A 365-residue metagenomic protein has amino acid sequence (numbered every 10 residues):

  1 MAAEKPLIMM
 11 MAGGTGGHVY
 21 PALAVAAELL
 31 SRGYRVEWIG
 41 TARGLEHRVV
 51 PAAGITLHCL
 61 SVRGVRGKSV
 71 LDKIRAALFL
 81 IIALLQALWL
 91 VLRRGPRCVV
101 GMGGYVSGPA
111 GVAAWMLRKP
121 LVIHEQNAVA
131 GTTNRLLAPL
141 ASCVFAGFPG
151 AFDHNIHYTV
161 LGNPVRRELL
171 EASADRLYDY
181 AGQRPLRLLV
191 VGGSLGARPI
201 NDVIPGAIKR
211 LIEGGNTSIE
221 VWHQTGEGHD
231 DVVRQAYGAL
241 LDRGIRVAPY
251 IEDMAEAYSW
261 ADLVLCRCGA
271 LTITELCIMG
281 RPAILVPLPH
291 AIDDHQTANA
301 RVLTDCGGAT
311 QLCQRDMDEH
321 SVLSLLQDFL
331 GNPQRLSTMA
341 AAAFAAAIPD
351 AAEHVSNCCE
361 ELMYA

Functional and structural regions predicted by a protein language model:
K5-G13, L30-I82, E227-H229, C313-R315: Conserved nucleotide-sugar phosphate-binding/catalytic loop shared by glycosyltransferases and other
R35, L45, T56, W115-D175: Active-site-proximal region of nucleotide-activated glycan assembly enzymes, centered on histidine/acidic-rich loops
G44, V49, A53, A174-V264 (+3 more regions): Donor-nucleotide binding loops and adjacent catalytic segments primarily of GT-B fold Leloir glycosyltransferases
Q86-V100, S107-V122, R135-L140: Glycosyltransferases and closely related glycan-assembly transferases that use nucleotide-activated donors
P96-C98, S259-T274, R281: Acidic donor-binding loop of glycosyltransferase active sites
L117, S259-A261, C277-V286, C306: Conserved donor-binding/catalytic loop of nucleotide-activated donor transferases
R335-P349: A short, well-ordered alpha-helix in the C-terminal region of glycosyltransferases
I348-A365: C-terminal alpha-helical cap of glycosyltransferases
